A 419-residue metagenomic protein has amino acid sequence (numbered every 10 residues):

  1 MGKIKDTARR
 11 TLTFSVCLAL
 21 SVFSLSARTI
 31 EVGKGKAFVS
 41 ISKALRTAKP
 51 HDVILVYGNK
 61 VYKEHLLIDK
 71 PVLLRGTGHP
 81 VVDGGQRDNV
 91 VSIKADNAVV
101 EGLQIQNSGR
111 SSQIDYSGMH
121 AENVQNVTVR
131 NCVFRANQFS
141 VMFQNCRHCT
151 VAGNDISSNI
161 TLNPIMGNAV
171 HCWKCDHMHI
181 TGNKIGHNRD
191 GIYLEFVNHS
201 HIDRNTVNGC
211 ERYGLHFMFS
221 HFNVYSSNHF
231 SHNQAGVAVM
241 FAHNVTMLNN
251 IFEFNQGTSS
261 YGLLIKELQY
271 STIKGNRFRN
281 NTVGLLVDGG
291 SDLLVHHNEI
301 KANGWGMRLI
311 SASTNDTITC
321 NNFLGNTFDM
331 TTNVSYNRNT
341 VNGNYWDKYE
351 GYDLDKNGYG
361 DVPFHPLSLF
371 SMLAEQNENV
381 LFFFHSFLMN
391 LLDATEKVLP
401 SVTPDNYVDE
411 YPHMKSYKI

Functional and structural regions predicted by a protein language model:
T29, H51-V53, N59, H65 (+18 more regions): Detector for repetitive beta-architecture
T29-Y57, V61: Acidic Gly/Asp/Thr-rich repetitive segments characteristic of extracellular carbohydrate-active and adhesion proteins
P50, V61-L73, V82-V127, F139-C146 (+1 more regions): Extracellular beta-strand-rich solenoid/capping regions of secreted or surface-exposed proteins that bind or remodel
L55, L67, R75, D83 (+22 more regions): Extracellular beta-strand solenoid repeats
L73-G76, A98-G102, V127-R130, C149-A152 (+10 more regions): All-beta strand scaffolds that present successive hydrophobic residues in beta-strands
G84-S92, S112-A121, A136-F139, F143 (+8 more regions): Extracellular beta-strand/beta-solenoid scaffold signature
Q256-G262, S271-K274, N280, L293-H297 (+1 more regions): Functionally critical loop-and-helix segments that line ligand-binding/catalytic clefts of soluble enzyme domains
